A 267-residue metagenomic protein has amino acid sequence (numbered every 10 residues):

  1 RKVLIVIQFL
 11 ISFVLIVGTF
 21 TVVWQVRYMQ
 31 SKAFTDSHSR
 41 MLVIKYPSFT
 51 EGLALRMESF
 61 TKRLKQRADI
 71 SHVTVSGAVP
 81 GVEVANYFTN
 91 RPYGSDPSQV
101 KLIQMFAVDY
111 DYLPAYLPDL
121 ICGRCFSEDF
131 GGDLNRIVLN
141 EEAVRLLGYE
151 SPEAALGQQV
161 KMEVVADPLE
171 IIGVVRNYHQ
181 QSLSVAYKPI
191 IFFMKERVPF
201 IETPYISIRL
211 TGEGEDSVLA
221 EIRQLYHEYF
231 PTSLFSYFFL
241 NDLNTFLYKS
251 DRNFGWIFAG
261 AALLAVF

Functional and structural regions predicted by a protein language model:
R1-F13: N-terminal signal-anchor/signal peptide hydrophobic helix marking the start of the first transmembrane segment
Q8, E141, F258-A261: Residue-level recognition of transmembrane alpha-helices in multi-pass small-molecule transporters/permeases
I11-S39: Alpha-helical transmembrane segments
L15, L55-E58: Structural signature of PLP-dependent enzymes
S31-L55: Membrane-interface junction motifs in transport/secretion proteins
S59-S250: Mid-to-C-terminal secondary-structure elements that act as membrane-proximal/extracytoplasmic interface segments
K249-A265: N-terminal membrane-entry
